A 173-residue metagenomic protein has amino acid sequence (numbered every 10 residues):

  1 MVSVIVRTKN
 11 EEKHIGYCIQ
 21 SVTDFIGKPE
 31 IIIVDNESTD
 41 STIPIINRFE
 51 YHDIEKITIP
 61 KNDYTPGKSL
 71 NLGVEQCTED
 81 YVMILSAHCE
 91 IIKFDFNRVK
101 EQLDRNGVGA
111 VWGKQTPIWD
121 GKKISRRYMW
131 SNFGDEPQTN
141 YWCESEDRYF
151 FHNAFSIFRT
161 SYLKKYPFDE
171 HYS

Functional and structural regions predicted by a protein language model:
Q20-P29: Short, acidic, metal-binding catalytic loop of nucleotide-sugar glycosyltransferases
P29-E37, T58-I59: Short beta-strand/loop segment that forms part of the nucleotide-sugar
D35-P44, C89: A conserved acidic beta->alpha catalytic loop
P60-C77: Glycine-rich, basic loop-to-helix element that forms the pyrophosphate-binding segment of sugar-nucleotide handling
V82: Short aromatic/hydrophobic "clamp" motif used to bind/position activated sugar donors
F94-S125: Conserved donor NDP-sugar-binding/catalytic core segment of glycosyltransferases
T139-F158, Y172-S173: A recurrent flexible, glycine/aromatic-enriched loop bordering the glycosyltransferase active site that acts as
K165-S173: Donor nucleotide-sugar recognition loop
